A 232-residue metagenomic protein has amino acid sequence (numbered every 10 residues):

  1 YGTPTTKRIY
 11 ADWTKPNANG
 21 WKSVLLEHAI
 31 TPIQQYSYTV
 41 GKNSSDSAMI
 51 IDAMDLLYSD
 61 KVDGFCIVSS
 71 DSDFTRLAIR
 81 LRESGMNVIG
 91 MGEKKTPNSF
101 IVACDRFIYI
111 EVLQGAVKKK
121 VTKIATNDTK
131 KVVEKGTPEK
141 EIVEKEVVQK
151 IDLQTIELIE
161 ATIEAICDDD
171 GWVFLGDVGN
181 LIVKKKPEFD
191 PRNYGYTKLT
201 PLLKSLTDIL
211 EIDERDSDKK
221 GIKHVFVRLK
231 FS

Functional and structural regions predicted by a protein language model:
Y1-D52, L57-Y58, I79, N87: Domain-level signal for Mg2+-assisted phosphodiester chemistry and nucleotide/NA-binding surfaces in nucleic-acid
G2, L57, G85, I108-V112 (+3 more regions): Conserved NTP-handling cores and scaffolds of large molecular machines
S23-E27, I51, D55, R76-I79 (+7 more regions): Solvent-exposed alpha-helical segments within well-ordered globular domains of core cellular machineries
G41-N43, A48-A103, V183-D190: Compact, basic/aliphatic-enriched, mixed alpha/beta core segments that act as assembly/interaction modules in small
S47-D52, A103-R106, T122-N127, L229-F231: Short, surface-exposed amphipathic charged segments that create phosphate/polyanion-binding patches used for binding
M54-K61, I110-K118, D128, E134: A polyampholytic, Gly/Pro-enriched intrinsically disordered region
I79-K123, L210, D216-S217: Intrinsically disordered, low-complexity glycine/proline-rich and charged
K94, K120-S232: N-terminal regulatory modules in eukaryotic regulatory proteins
